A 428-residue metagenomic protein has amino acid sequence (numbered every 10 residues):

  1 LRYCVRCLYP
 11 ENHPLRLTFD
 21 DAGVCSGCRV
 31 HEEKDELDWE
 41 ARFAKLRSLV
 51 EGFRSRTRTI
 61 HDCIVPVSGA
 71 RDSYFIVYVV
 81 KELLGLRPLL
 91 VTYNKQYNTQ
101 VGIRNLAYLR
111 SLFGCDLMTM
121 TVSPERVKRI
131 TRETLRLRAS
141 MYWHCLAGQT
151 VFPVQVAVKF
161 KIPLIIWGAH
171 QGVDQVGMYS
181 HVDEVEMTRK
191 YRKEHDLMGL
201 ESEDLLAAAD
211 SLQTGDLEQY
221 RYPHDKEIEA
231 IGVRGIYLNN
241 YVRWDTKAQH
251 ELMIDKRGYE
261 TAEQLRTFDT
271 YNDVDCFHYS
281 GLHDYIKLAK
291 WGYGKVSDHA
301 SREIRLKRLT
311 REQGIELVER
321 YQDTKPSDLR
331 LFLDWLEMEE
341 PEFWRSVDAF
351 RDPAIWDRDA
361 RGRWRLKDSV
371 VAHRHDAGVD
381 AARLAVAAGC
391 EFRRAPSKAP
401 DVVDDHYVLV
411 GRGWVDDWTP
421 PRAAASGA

Functional and structural regions predicted by a protein language model:
L1-C63, V79-A428: Nucleotide-activated chemistry modules centered on ATP-dependent adenylation/adenylyltransferase
C63-D72: Short, glycine-rich nucleotide/cofactor-binding loops
F75-I76: Hydrophobic positions on the alpha1 helix immediately C-terminal to the Walker A/P-loop
